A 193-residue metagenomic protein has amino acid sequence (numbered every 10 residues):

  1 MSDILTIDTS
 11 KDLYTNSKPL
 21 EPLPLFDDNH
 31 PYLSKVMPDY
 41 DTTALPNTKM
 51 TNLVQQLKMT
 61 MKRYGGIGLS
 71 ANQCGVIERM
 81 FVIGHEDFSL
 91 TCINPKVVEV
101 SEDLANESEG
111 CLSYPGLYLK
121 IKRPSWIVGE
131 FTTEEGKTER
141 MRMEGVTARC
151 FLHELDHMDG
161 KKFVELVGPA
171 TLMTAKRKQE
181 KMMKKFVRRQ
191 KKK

Functional and structural regions predicted by a protein language model:
M1-K193: Positively charged
